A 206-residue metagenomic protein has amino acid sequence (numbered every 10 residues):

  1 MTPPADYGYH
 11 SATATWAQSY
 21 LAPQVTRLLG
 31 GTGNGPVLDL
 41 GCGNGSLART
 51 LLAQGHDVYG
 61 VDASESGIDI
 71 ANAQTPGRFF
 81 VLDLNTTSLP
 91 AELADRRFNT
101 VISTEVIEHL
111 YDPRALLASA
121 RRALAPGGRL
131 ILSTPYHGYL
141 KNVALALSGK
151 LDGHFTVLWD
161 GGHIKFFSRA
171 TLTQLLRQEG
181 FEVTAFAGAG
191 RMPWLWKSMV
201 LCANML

Functional and structural regions predicted by a protein language model:
M1-R96, T100, R114-L117, L132-H137 (+4 more regions): Conserved N-terminal segment of class I S-adenosyl-L-methionine
T100-V106: A short beta-strand submotif of the Rossmann-like class I SAM-dependent methyltransferase core that lines
Y111-A115, N142: Short N-terminal helix/helix-N-cap motif within the alpha/beta-hydrolase-1
L117-P126: A short glycine-rich, Lys/Arg-flanked "PGG" loop and its adjoining helix->strand segment in the class I
L132-G153: Conserved class I S-adenosyl-L-methionine
